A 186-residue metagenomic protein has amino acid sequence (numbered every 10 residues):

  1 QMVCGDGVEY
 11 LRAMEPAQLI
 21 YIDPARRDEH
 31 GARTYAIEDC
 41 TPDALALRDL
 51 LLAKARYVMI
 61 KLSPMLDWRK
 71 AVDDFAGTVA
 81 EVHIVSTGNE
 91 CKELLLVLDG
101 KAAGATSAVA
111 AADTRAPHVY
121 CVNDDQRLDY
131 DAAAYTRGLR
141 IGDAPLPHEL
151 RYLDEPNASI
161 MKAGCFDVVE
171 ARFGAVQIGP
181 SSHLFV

Functional and structural regions predicted by a protein language model:
Q1-Y21: S-adenosyl-L-methionine
Y21, R26-V186: Class I S-adenosyl-L-methionine
